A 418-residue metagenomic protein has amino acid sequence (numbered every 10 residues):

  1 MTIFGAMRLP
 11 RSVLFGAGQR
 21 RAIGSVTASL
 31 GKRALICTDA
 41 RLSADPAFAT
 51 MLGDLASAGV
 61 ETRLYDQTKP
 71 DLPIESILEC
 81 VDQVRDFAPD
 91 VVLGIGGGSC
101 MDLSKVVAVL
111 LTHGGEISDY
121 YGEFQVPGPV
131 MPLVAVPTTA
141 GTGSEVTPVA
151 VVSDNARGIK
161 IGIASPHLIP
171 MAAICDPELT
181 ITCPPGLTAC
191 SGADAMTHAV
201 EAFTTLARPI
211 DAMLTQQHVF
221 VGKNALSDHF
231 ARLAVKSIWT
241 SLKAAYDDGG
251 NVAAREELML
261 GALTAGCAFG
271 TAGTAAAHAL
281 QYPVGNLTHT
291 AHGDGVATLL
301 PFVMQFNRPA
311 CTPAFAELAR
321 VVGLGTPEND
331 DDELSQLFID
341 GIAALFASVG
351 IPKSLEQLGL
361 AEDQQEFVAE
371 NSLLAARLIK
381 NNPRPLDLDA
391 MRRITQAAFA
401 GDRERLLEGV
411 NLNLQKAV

Functional and structural regions predicted by a protein language model:
M1-V91, L355: ATP/NTP phosphate-donor binding region
R11, T112-M213, H218-V219, A316-V321: A glycine/threonine-rich phosphate-anchoring loop and its flanking beta-alpha core in nucleotide/phosphate-binding
S12, R33-L35, T62-R63, D90-L93 (+7 more regions): Structural motif
A47-G115, D119, F124-Q125, K243-R255: N-terminal small/polar loop signature for handling phosphorylated ligands or for N-terminal nucleophile
M196-V200, L258-G266, L280, L300 (+4 more regions): Short alpha-helical scaffolding segments that buttress acidic/His motifs in well-ordered protein cores
R208-G341: Active-site segments that bind and position negatively charged phosphate/pyrophosphate groups
F315, V322-V418: C-terminal charged capping/lid subdomain of soluble metabolic enzymes
